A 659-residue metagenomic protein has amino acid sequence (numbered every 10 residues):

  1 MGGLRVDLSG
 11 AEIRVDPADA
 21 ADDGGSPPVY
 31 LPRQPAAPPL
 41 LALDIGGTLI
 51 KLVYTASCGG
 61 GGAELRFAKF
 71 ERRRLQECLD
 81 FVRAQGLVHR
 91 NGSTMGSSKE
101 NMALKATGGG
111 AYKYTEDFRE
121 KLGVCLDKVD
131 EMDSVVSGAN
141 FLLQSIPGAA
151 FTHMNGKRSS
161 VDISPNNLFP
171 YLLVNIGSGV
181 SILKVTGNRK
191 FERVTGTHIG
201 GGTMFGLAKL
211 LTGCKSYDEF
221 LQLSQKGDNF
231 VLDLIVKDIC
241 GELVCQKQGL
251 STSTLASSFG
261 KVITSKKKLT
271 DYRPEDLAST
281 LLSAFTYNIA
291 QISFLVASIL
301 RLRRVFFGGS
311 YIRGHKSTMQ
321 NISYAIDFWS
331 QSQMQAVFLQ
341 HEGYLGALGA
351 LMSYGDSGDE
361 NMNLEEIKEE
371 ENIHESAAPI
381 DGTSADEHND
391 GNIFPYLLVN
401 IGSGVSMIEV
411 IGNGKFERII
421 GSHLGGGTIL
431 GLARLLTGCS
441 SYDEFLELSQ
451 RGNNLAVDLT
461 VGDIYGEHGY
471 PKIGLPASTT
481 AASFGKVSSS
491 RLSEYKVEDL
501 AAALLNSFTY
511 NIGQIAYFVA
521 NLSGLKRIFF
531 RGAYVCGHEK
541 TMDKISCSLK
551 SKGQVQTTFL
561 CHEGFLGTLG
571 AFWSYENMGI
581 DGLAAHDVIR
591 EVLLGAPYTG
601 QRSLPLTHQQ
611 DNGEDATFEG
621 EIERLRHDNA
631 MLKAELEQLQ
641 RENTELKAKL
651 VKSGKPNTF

Functional and structural regions predicted by a protein language model:
M1-A20, M132-S145, T203-K209, S216-Y217 (+8 more regions): Glycine-rich phosphate-binding/hydrolytic loop that grips phosphoryl groups
M1-S137, F141, I146-H153, Q320-D327 (+7 more regions): N-terminal glycine/serine-rich phosphate-binding loop of ATP-dependent small-molecule kinases, especially carbohydrate
S26-G62, N166-R189, F394-G412: Gly/Thr-rich phosphate-binding beta-strand-loop-beta motif of the actin/hexokinase/Hsp70
K69-F70, K99, K105-A106, L126-V136 (+8 more regions): Active-site nucleophile and cofactor-binding loops and adjacent substrate-binding regions of central metabolic enzymes
N101-M102, A106-Y114, V296-A325, E342-G343 (+3 more regions): Glycine-rich phosphate-binding loops at beta-strand->alpha-helix junctions
L142-Q144, G187-S251, N413-G466: Glycine-rich phosphate-binding loop plus the immediately following alpha-helix
K247-F306, S310-H315, G343, P476-R527 (+1 more regions): Adenine-nucleotide phosphate-binding core of ATP-dependent small-molecule kinases
D615-I622, R626-L636, Q640-F659: Register-specific recognition of canonical coiled-coil alpha-helices
